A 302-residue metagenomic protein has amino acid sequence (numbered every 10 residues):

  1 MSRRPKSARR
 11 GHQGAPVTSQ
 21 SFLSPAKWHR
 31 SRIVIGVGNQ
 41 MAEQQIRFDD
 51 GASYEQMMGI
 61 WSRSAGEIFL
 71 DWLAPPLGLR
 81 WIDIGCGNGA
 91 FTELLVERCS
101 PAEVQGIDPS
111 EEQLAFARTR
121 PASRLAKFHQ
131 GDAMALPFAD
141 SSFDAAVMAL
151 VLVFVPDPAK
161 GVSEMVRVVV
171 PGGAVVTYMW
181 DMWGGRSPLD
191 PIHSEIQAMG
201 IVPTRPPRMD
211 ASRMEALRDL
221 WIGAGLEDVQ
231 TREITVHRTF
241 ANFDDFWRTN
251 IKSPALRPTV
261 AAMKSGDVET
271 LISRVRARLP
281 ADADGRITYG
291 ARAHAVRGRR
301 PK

Functional and structural regions predicted by a protein language model:
W28-A52: N-terminal, positively charged/glycine-rich alpha-helical extensions of SAM-dependent methyltransferases
E43-R47, N88-A90, M209-K302: Conserved Class I S-adenosyl-L-methionine
I60-L79, L94, R98: Conserved alpha-helix/loop element of class I SAM-dependent methyltransferases that forms part of the SAM/SAH-binding
R80-L136, K160: Class I SAM-dependent methyltransferase SAM/SAH-binding core
M134-A145: A short acidic, Gly/Pro-enriched loop at the edge of an enzyme's catalytic core that lines a small-molecule cofactor
D144-P158, D181: A short SAM/SAH-binding and catalytic strip from SAM-dependent methyltransferases
A159-K160, V166-A241, R257-V260: Conserved catalytic/acceptor-binding region of the Class I
